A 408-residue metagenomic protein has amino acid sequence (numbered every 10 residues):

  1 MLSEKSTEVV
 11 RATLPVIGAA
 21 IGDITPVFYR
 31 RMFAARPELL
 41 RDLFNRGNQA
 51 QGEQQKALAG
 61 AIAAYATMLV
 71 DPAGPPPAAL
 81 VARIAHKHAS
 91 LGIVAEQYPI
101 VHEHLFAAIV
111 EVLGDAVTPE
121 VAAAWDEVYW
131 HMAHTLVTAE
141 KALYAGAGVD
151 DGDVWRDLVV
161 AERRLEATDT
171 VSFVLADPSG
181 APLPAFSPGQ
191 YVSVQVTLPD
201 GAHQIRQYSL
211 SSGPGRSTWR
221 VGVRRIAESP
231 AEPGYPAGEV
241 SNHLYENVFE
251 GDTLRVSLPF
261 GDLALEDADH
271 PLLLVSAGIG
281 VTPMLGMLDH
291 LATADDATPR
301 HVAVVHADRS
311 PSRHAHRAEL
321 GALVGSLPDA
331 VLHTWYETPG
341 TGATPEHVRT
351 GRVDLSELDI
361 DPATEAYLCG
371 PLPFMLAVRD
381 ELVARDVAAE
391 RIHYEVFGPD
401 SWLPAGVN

Functional and structural regions predicted by a protein language model:
M1-W155: Globin-like tetrapyrrole-binding proteins
V16, V302-N408: Reductase modules of NAD(P)H-dependent flavoproteins
V149-T253, D308-S310, G321, W335-P339: Ferredoxin-reductase
G189, G280, P371: Short, conserved phosphate/pyrophosphate- and ester-handling motifs at nucleotide-, phospho-/glycolipid
Q207-S217, E266-G278: Short, compositionally biased
Y245, S257-D269: A short, basic/flexible loop-to-alpha-helix module at the beginning of a structural domain
A264, L273-V275, I279-D295: Phosphate-binding glycine-rich loops and their immediate beta-loop-alpha structural context
